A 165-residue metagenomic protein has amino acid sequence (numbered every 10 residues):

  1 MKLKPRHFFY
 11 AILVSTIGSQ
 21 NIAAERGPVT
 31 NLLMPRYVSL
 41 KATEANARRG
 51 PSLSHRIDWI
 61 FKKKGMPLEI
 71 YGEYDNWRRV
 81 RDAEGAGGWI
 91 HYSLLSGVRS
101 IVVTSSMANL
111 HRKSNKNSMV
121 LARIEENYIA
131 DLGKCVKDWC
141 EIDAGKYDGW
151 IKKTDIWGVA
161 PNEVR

Functional and structural regions predicted by a protein language model:
M1-F9: Bacterial N-terminal signal peptides that target proteins for export
F8, Q20-N21: Short, intrinsically disordered, low-complexity terminal segments
F9-Y10, V38: Compositionally biased, low-structure terminal segments
Y10-I17: Bacterial N-terminal signal peptides
I22-R49, I60-K64, Y71-S114, M119-K146 (+1 more regions): SH3-family beta-barrel domains
S52-H55: Second-shell loop/turn segments in exported
